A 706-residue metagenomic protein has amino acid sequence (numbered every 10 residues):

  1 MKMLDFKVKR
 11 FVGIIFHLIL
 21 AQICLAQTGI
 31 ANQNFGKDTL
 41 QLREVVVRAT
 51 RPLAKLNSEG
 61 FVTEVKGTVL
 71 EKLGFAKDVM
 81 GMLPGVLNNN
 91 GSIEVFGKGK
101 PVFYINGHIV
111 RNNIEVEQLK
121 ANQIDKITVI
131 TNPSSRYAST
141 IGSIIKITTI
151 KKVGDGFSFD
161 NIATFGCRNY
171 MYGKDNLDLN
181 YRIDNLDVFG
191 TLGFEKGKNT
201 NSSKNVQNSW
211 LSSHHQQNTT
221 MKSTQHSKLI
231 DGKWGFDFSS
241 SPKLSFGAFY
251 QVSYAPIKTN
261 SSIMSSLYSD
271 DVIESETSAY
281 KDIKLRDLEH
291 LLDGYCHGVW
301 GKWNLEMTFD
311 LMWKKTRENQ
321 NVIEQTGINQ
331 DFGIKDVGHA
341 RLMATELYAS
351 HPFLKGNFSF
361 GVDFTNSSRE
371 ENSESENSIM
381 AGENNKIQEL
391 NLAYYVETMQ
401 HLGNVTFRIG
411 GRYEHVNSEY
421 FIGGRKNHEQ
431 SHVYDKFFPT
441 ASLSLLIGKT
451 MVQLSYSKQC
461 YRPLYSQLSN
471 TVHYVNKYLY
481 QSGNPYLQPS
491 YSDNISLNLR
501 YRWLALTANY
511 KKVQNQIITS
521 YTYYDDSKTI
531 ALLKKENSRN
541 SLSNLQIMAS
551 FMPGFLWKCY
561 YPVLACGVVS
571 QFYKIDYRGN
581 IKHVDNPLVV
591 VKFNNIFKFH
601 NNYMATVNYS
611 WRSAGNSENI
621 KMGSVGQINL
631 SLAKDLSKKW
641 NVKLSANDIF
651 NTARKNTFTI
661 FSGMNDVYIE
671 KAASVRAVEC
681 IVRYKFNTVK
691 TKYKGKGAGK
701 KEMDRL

Functional and structural regions predicted by a protein language model:
T28-V69, N89-N90, K98, I130-T131: Short, acidic, small-residue-rich periplasmic hinge/interaction motif at the N-terminus of Gram-negative outer-membrane
E44, A76-V79, N113-I114, V129 (+2 more regions): N-terminal periplasmic accessory domains that precede and gate Gram-negative outer-membrane beta-barrel machines
A54, K77-I109: Extracytoplasmic beta-strand/coil segments of soluble accessory domains associated with Gram-negative outer-membrane
M82, H108-S134: Short acidic/polar hinge/loop motifs at secondary-structure boundaries that mediate gating or recognition
A163-N169, I183, F194-K198, V252-P256 (+16 more regions): Transmembrane beta-strands of outer-membrane beta-barrel pores
L229-I257, Y280-G423, L446, T450-M451 (+3 more regions): Face-selective signature of the C-terminal outer-membrane beta-barrel domain
L342-E346, A393, Q488, A505-A565 (+1 more regions): Outer membrane beta-barrel strand-and-loop segments of large Gram-negative receptors, especially TonB-dependent
K386-E389, E429-H432, C460-Q514, L532-L545 (+1 more regions): Outer-membrane beta-barrel signature, preferentially recognizing the C-terminal barrel domain of Gram-negative
